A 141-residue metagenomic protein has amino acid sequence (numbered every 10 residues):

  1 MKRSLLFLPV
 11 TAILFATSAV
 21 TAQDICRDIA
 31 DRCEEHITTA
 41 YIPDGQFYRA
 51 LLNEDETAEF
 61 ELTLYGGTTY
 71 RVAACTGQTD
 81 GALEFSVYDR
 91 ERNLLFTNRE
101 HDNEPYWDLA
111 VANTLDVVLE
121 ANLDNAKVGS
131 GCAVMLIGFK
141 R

Functional and structural regions predicted by a protein language model:
M1-L8: Bacterial N-terminal signal peptides that target proteins for export
L5, S18-A19: Compositionally biased regions
L8-A16: Bacterial N-terminal signal peptides
T21-Y41: Predominantly extracellular/luminal regions of secreted and cell-surface proteins, especially disulfide-bonded
D24-I25, F47-C132, F139-R141: Acidic, Ser/Thr/Pro-rich low-complexity intrinsically disordered segments
I29, H36, Q78, V134-M135: General secretory precursor processing signal
H36-L52: Glycine-rich phosphate-binding "P-loop"
